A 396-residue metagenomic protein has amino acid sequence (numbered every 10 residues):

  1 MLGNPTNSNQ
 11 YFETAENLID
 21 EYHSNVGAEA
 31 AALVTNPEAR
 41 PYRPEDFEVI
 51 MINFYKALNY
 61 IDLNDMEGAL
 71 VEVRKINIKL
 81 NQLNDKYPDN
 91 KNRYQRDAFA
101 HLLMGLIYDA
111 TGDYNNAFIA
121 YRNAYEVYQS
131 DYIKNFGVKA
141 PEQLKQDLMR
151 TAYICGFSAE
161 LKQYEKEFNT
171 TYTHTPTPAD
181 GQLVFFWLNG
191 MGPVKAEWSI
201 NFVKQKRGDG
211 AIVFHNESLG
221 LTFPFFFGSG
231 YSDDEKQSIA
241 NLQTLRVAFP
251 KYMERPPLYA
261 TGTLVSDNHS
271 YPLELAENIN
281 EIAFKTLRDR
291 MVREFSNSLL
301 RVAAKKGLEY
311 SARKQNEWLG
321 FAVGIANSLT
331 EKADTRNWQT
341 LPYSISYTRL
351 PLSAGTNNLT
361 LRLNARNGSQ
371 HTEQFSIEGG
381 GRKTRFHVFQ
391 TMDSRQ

Functional and structural regions predicted by a protein language model:
M1, E48-M51, Y55, D62 (+3 more regions): "A position-specific structural signal for the A-helix of alpha-solenoid helical repeats
M1, V26-E29, F54, V71 (+4 more regions): Alpha-solenoid helical repeat scaffolds
N9, E13, N25-E48: Signal peptide-directed extracytoplasmic domains
N9-E21, E67, V71-K79, D109-I133: TPR/TPR-like (Sel1-like) alpha-helical repeat modules
I19-E29, N81-D89, Y125-K162: Boundary/linker segments of alpha-helical solenoid repeat arrays
P37-N81, A152-K195: Intrinsically disordered, low-complexity, charge-biased linker/tail regions
D46-F47, P88-Q95: Residue signature of alpha-solenoid helical repeat architecture, marking inter-repeat boundaries and helix-start
L161, E165-Q396: Short loop/turn and low-complexity linker motifs enriched in small/turn-promoting residues
